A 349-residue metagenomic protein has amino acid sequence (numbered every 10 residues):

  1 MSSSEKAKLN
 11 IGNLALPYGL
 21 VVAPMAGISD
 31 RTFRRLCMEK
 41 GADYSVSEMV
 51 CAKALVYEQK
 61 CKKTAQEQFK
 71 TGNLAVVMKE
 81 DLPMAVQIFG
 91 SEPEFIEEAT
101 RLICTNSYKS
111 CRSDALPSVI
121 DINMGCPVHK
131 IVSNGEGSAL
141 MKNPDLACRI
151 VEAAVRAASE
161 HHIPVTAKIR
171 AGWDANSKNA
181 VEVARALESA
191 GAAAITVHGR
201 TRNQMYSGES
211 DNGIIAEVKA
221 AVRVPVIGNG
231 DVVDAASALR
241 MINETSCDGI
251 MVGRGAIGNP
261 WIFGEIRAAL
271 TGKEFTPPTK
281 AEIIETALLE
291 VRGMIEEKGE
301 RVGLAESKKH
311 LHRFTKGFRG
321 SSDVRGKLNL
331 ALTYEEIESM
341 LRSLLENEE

Functional and structural regions predicted by a protein language model:
M1-G12, L16, L20, A26 (+7 more regions): Alpha/beta catalytic cores of nucleotide-metabolism and tRNA/nucleoside-modifying enzymes
S2-N10, M25-C111: Glycine-rich, positively charged N-terminal anion/phosphate-binding segment
L9-V21, V56-P83, C126-E136, A158-A171: N-terminal small/glycine-rich loop or linker at the start of catalytic domains across soluble metabolic enzymes
L20-P24, S45-S47, M84-I88, I120-I122 (+4 more regions): Hydrophobic faces of well-ordered beta-strands that scaffold small-molecule active sites in alpha/beta enzyme cores
M25, V50-A52, F89-S91, G125-P127 (+4 more regions): Active-site beta-loop-alpha junctions enriched in small/polar residues
V56-C61, V132-N134, N179, S207-E209 (+2 more regions): Short secondary-structure transition/capping segments
T100-E136, N143-V224: Alpha/beta enzyme core
